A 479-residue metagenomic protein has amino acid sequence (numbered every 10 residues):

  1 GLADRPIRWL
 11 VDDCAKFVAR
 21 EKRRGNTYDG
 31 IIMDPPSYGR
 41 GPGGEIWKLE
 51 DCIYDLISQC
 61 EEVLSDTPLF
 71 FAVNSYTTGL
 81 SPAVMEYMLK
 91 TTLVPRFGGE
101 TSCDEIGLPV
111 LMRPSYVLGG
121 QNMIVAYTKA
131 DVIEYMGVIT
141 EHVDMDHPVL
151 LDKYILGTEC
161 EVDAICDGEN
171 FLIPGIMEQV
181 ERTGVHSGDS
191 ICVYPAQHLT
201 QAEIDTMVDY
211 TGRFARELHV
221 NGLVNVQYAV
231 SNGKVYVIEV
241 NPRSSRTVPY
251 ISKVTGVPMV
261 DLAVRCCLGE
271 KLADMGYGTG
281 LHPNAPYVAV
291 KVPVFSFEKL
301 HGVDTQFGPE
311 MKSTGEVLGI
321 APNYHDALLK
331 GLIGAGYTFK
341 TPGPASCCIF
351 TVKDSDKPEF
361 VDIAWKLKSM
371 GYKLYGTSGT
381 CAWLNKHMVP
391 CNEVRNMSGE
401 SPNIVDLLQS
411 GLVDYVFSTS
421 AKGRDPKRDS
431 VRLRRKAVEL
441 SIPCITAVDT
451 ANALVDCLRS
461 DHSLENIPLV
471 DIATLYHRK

Functional and structural regions predicted by a protein language model:
G1-G30: S-adenosyl-L-methionine
T27-D29, L108, V413: Local beta-strand N-terminus motif with an aromatic residue
Y28-P42: Conserved proline-anchored active-site loop of SAM-dependent methyltransferases that bridges a beta-strand
G44-I106: C-terminal substrate-binding/active-site "lid" region of AdoMet-derived donor-dependent transferases
M112, V125-A126, L151, G175 (+7 more regions): General beta-strand structural signal in soluble alpha/beta enzymes
G119, Y127-G343: ATP-dependent carboxylate activation and anion-phosphoryl transfer catalytic cores that bind Mg-ATP to form
Q121, R395-K479: Peripheral docking tails and interdomain loops at the edges of cofactor- or intermediate-handling domains
I349, L367, G371-L384: Short internal beta-strands
